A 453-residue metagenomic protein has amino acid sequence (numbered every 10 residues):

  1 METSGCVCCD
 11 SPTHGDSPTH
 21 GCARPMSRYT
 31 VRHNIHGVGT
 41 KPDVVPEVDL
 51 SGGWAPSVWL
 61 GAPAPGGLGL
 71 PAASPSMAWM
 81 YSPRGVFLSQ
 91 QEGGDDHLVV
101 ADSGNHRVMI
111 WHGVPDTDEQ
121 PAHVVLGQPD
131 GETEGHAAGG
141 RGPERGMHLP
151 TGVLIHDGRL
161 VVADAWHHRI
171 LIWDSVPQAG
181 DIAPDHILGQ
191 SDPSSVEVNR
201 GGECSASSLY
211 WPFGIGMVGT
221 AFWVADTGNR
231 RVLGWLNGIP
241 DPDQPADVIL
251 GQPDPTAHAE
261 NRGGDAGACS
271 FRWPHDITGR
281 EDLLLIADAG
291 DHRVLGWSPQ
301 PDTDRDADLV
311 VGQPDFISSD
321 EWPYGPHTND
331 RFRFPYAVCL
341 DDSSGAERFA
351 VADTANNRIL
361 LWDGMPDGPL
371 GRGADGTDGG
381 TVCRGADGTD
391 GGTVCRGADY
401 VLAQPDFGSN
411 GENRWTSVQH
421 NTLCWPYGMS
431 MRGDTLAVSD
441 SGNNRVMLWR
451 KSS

Functional and structural regions predicted by a protein language model:
M1-V58, A62-A64, S452-S453: Sequence/structural signature of beta-propeller modules and their immediately flanking N-terminal secretory/stalk
P12, H97-V100, R159-V162, A221-V224 (+3 more regions): Conserved beta-propeller blade signature
G21, L70-S89, G139-D157, G201-G219 (+3 more regions): Signature of short aromatic-glycine-proline-rich micro-motifs recurring in repeat-based ectodomains
N34-G39, A62-H106: Beta-strand-rich domains and repeat architectures in extracellular enzymes and scaffolds, especially beta-propellers
V48-S76, Q120-E144, I182-A206, Q244-G267 (+2 more regions): Surface-exposed loop and turn segments in beta-propeller and other repeat-based domains that flank or scaffold
S103-G104, G113, A165-W166, S175 (+9 more regions): Short loop/turn segments immediately following the C-termini of beta-strands
H106-V108, H168-I170, R230-V232, H292-V294 (+2 more regions): Structural signal for beta-propeller blades
W111-Q120, W173-I182, W235-Q244, W297-D308 (+3 more regions): Short loop/turn segments immediately following beta-strands, especially the blade-tip and inter-blade linker loops
